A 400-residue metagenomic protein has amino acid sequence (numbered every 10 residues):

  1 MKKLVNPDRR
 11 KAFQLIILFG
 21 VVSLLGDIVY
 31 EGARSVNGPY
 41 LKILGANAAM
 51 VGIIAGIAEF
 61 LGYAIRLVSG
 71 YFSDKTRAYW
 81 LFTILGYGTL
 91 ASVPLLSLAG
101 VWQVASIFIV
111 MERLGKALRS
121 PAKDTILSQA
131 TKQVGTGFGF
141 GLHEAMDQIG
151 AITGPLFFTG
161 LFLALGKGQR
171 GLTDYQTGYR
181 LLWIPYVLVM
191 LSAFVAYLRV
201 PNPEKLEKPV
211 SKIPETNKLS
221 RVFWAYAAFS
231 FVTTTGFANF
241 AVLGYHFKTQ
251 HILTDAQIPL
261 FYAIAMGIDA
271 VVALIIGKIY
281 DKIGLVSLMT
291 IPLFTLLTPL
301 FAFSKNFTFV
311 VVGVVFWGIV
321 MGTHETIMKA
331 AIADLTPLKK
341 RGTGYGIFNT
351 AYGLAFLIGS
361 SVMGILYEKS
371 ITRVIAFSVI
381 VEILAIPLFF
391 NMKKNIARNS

Functional and structural regions predicted by a protein language model:
M1-F13, V200-F229: Juxtamembrane intracellular "pre-TM" segments in multi-pass secondary transporters
V5-G62, A225-T254, I258-F261: Helix-loop boundary and gating motifs at the non-cytosolic
I65-R77, F162, V272-G284, Y367: Helix-to-loop junctions at the C-terminal end of transmembrane segments in multipass secondary transporters
L81-L95, V286-F301, V379: Structural signature of the two symmetry-related core transmembrane helices
L96-I109, A302-G313: Helix-loop junctions at membrane interfaces in 12-TM secondary transporters
F108-I149: Cytoplasmic helix-loop-helix junction between adjacent transmembrane helices in 12-TM secondary transporters
T177-V195, V374-N391: Symmetry-related core transmembrane helices of the 12-TM Major Facilitator Superfamily/SLC fold
G284-M328: C-terminal transmembrane helical hairpin of 12-TM major facilitator-type secondary transporters
